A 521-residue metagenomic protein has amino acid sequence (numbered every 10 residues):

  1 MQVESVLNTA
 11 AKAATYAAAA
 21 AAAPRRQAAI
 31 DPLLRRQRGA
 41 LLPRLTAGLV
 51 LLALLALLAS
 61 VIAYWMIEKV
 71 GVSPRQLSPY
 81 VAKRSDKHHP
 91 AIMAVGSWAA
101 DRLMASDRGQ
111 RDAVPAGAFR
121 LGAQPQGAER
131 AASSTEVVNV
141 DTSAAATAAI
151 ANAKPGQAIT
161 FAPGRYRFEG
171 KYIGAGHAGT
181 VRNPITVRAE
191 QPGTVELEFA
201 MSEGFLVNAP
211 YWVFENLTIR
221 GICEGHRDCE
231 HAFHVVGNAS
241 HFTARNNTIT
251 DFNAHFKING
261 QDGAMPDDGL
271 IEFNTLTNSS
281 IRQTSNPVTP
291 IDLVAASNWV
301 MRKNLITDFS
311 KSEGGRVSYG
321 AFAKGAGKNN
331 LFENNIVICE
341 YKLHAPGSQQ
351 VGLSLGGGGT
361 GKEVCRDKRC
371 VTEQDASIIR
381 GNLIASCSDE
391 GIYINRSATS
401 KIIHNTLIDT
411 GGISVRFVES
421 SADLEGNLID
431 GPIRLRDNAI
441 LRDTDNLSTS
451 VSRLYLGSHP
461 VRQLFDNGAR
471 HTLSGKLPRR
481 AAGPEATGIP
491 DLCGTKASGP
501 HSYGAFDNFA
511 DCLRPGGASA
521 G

Functional and structural regions predicted by a protein language model:
Q2-D31: N-terminal intrinsically disordered, acidic low-complexity segments at the extreme N-terminus
R25, L33, G127-S134, G361-K362: Short glycine/proline-rich turn/loop motifs
R35-A56: N-terminal Sec-pathway targeting helices
L52, A59-A131, L441-D443, L447-G521: Surface beta-loop-beta hairpin patches that serve as ligand-binding interfaces in beta-rich domains
P125-P163, R167-F168, Y172-G174, T487-S498: Acidic Gly/Asp/Thr-rich repetitive segments characteristic of extracellular carbohydrate-active and adhesion proteins
I159, I185-E190, F214-E215: Well-ordered beta-strand segments characteristic of repetitive beta-sheet solenoids
R167-P184, R188-E190, V195-A209, R220-F242 (+3 more regions): Glycine- and acidic/polar-rich repeat regions and solenoidal domains
